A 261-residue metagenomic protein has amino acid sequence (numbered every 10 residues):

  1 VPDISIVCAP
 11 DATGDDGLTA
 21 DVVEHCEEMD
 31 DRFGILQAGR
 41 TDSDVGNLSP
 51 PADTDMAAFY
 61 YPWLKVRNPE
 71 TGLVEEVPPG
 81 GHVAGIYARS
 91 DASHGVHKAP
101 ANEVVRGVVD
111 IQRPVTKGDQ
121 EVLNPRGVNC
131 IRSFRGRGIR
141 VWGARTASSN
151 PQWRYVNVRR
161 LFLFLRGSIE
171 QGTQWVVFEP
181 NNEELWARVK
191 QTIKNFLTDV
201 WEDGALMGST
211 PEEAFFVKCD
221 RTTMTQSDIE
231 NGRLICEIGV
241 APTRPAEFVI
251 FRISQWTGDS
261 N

Functional and structural regions predicted by a protein language model:
V1-N261: Structured, hydrophobic secondary-structure cores that serve as assembly/anchoring elements
